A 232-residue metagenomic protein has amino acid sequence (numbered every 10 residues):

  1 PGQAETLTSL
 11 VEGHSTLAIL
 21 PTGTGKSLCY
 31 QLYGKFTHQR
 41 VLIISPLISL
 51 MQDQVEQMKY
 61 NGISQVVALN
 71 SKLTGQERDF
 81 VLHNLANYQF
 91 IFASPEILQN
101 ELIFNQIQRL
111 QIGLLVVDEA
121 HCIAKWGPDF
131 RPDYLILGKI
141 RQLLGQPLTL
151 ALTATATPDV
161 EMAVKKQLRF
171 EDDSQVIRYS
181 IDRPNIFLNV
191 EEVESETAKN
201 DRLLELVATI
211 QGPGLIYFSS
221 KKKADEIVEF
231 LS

Functional and structural regions predicted by a protein language model:
P1, E5, L10-L17, P21-S27 (+3 more regions): Helicase motor core with emphasis on the C-terminal RecA-like subdomain
L42: Key residue(s) within conserved catalytic/signature motifs
S49: PG/GG-rich flexible active-site loop of Rossmann-like NAD(P)H-dependent oxidoreductases, especially the SDR superfamily
